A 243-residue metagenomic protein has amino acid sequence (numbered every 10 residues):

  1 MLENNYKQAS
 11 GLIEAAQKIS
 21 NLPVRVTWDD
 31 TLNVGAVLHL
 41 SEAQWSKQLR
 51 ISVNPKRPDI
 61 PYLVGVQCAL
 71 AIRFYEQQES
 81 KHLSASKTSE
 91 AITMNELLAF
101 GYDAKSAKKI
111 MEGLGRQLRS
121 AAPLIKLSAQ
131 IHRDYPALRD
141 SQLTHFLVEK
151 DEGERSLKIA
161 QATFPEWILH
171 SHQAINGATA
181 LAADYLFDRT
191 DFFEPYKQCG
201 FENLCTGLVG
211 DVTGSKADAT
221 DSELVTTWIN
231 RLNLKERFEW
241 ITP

Functional and structural regions predicted by a protein language model:
M1-Q44, K56-R57, G113-G115, I131: Auxiliary, metal-adjacent structural segments of Zn-dependent hydrolase domains
R50-Y62, I110-A121: Short, charged/polar micro-motifs that form catalytic or ligand-binding hotspots
P58-H82: Active-site recognition of the HExxH zinc-binding catalytic motif
P61, G65-V66, Y102, K109 (+1 more regions): Long alpha-helical, hydrophobic tracts
R73-R116: Post-HEXXH active-site segment of zinc metalloproteases
A107, E112-P123, A160-Q173: Short, well-structured alpha-helical patches and their helix-loop capping segments that border functional surfaces
E112-D140: Internal, conserved structured core segments that host functional sites
P136-P243: Pan-zinc metallopeptidase signature
